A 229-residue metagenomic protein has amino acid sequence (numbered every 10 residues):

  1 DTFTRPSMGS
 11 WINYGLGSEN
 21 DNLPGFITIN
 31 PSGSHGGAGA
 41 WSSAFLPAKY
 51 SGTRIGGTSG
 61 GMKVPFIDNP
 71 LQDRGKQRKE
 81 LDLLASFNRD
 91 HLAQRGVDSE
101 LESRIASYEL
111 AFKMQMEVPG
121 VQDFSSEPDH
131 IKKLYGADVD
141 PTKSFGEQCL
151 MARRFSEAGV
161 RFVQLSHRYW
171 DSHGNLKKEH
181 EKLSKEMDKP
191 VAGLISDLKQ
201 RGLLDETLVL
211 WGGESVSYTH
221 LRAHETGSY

Functional and structural regions predicted by a protein language model:
D1-R222, S228: Ligand-binding pockets and gating/stacking loops
